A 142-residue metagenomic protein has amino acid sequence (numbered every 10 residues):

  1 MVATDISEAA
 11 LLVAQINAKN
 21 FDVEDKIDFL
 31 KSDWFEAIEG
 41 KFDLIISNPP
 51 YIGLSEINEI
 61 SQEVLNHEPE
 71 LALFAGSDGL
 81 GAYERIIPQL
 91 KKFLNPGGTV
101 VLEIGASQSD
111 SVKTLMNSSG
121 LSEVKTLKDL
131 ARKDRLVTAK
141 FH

Functional and structural regions predicted by a protein language model:
M1-S47, I52-N58: Conserved SAM/SAH cofactor-binding pocket of Class I
A14, N48, V64, I86 (+1 more regions): Residue-level signal for inorganic ion chemistry
V23, E68, F93-P96: Helix-to-beta-strand junctions that scaffold the AdoMet/dcAdoMet cofactor pocket in Class I SAM-dependent enzymes
D28-L30, L71, K125: Structural signal for short hydrophobic segments within the conserved structured cores of catalytic domains across
N48, H67, E103: Alpha/beta-hydrolase-fold catalytic nucleophile elbow
Y51-G81: Mobile active-site "lid"/loop adjacent to the S-adenosyl-L-methionine
S55, F141-H142: Short loop segments at secondary-structure junctions
S77-K140: Conserved Class I SAM-dependent methyltransferase catalytic core
